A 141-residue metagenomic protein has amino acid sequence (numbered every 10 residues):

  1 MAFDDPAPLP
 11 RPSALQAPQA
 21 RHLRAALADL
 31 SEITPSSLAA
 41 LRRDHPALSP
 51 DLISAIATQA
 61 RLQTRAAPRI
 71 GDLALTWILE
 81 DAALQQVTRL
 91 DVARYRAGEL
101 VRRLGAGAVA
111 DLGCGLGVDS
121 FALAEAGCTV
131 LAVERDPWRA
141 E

Functional and structural regions predicted by a protein language model:
M1-E141: SAM-dependent transferase fold signal centered on methyltransferase-like domains, encompassing both Class I
